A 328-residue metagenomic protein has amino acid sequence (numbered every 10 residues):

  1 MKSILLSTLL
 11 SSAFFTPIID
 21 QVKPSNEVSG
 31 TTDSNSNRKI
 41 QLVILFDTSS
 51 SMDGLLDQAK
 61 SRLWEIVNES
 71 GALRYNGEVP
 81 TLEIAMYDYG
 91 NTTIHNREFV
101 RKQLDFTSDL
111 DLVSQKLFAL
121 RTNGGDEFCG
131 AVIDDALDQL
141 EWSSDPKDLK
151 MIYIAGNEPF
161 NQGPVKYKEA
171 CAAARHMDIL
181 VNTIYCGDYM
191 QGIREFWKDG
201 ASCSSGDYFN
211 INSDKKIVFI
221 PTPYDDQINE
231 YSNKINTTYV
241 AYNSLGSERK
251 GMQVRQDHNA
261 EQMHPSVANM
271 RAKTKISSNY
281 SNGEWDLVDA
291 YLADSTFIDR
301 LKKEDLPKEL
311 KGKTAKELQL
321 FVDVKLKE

Functional and structural regions predicted by a protein language model:
M1-E27: Bacterial Sec-dependent N-terminal signal peptides
L6-S11, D57, V113, V288: Compositionally biased amphipathic helical and low-complexity segments enriched in hydrophobic
S7-T8, L82, K273, E284: Short linear sequence motifs
L9-F14, V67, Y291, V322: Generic low-complexity, intrinsically disordered sequence content enriched in small uncharged/hydrophobic residues
L9-S12, K60, G125, F219 (+2 more regions): Residues in flexible loops and secondary-structure boundaries
I19-K215, P223-D225, A293-K303, E309-K311 (+2 more regions): Divalent cation-coordinating acidic motifs and surrounding scaffolds that mediate Ca2+/Mg2+/Mn2+/Zn2+-dependent binding
S204, Y208-F297, D323, E328: C-terminal "exit" segments of structured domains
